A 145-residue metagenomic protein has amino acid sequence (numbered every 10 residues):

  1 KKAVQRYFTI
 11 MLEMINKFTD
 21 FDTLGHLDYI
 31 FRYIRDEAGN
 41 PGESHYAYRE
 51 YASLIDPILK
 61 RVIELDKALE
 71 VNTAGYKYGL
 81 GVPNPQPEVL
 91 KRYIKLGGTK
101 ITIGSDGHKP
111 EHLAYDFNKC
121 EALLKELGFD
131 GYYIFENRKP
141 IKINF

Functional and structural regions predicted by a protein language model:
K1-E64: Extended substrate/RNA-proximal surfaces in nucleic-acid metabolism proteins
D22-L24, D66-E70, K100-T102, G131: Structural preference for beta-strand elements that scaffold enzyme active sites
H26, L69, Y93, D106: Conserved, mostly hydrophobic/aromatic
L27, G98-A114, I134-N137: Short acidic/histidine-rich active-site segments
D28-Y33, T73-K77, G107-K109, R138: Active-site-proximal loop/turn and secondary-structure-junction residues that shape catalytic pockets, frequently
Y33-G39, G79-L90, P110-A122, I143-F145: Histidine/acidic-residue-rich catalytic or RNA/ligand-binding cores of hydrolases and nuclease-related proteins
I63, I94-K95, K125: Anion (oxyanion) recognition and catalysis
N118, K125-F135, K139-F145: C-terminal regulatory/interaction regions
